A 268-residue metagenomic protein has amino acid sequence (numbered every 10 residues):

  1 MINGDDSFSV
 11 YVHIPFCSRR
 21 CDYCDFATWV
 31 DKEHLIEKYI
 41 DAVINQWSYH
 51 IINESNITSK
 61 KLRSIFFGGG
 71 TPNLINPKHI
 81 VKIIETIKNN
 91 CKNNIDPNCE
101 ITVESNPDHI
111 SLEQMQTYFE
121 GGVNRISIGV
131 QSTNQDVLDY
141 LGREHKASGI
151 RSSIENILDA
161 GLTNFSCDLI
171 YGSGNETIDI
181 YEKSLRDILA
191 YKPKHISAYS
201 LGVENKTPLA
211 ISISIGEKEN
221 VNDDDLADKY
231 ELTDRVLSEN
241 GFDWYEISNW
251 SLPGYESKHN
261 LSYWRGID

Functional and structural regions predicted by a protein language model:
I2-S7, T28-N53, K60-D268: C-terminal scaffold of the Radical SAM
V10-H13: Short active-site neighborhood of thiol/selenol oxidoreductases, capturing the structured segment around
P15-T28: Local cysteine-cluster metal-coordination motifs and their immediate loop/turn environment, predominantly Fe-S cluster
